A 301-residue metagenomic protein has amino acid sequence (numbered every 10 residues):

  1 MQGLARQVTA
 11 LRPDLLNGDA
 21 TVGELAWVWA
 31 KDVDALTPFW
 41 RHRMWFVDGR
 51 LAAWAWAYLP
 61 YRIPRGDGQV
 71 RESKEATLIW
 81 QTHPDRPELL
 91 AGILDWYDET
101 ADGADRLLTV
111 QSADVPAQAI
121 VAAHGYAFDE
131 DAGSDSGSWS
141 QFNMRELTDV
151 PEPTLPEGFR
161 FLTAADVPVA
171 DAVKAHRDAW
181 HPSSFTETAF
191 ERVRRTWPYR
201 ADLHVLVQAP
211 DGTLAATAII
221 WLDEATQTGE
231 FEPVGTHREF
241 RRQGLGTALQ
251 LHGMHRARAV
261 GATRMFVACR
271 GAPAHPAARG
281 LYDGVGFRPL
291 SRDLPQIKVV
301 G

Functional and structural regions predicted by a protein language model:
L4-E24, V33, T163, K174-E187 (+1 more regions): Helix-loop element at the rim of GNAT/NAT acetyltransferase active sites that forms part of the acceptor-substrate
T9-G103, P210, A215-T228, E232-H237: Conserved donor-binding loop and adjoining core beta-sheet/short helix segment in diverse acyl/aminoacyl transferases
L59-I63, K74-E157, L294-K298: Acyl-donor-binding surface of acyltransferase catalytic domains
R86-E99, P233-T236, R242-A259, R279-G284: Conserved acetyl-CoA-binding loop-helix of GNAT-fold acetyltransferases
D95, S112-A132, T247, T263 (+1 more regions): Conserved active-site alpha-helix within GNAT-family acetyltransferase domains
A101-A113, A257-R270: Conserved GNAT acetyl-CoA-binding A-motif
S136-L162, T263-R279, G284-G301: C-terminal "cap" of GNAT-fold acetyltransferases
T148-G229: Flexible, substrate/cofactor-facing loop regions flanked by secondary structure within enzyme catalytic domains
